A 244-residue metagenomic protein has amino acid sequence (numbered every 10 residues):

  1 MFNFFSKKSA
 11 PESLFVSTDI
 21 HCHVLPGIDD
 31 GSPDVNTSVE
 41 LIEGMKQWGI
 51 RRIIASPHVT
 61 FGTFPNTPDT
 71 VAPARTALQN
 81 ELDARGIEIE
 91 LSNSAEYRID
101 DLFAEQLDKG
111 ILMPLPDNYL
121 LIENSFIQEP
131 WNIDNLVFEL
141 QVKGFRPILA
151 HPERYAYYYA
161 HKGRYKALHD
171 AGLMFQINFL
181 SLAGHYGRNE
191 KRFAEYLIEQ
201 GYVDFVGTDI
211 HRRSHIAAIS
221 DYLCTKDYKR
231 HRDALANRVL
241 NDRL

Functional and structural regions predicted by a protein language model:
M1-G86: An N-terminally biased module of ancient metal coordination in phosphate/nucleic-acid-related enzymes
N3-F4, S220-L244: Mid-to-C-terminal alpha-helical segments outside catalytic/metal-binding sites
H21, P57, L91, H151 (+1 more regions): Divalent metal-coordination and catalytic microenvironments
K46, Q141, I198-E199: Non-catalytic positions within long, well-ordered alpha-helices that form the structural scaffold/packing of enzyme
V59-T63, R98-D100, R154-Y158, L182-H185 (+1 more regions): Active-site environment of divalent metal-dependent phosphoester hydrolases
P65-F175: Extended substrate/RNA-proximal surfaces in nucleic-acid metabolism proteins
L173-G184: His/Asp/Glu-enriched short active-site or ligand-binding loop at hydrolase and phosphoryl-transfer sites
Y202-A218: Short acidic/histidine-rich active-site segments
